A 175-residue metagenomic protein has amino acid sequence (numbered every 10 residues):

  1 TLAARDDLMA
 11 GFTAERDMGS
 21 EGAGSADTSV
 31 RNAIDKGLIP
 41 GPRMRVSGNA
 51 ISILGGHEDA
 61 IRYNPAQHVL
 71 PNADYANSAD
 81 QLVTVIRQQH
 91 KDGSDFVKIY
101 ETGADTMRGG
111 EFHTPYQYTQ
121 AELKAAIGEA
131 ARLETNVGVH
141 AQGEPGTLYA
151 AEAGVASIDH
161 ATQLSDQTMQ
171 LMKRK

Functional and structural regions predicted by a protein language model:
T1, F12, I51-A73: Enzymes and membrane/adaptor proteins characterized by extended Gly/Ser/Thr/Asp/Glu-rich, aromatic-dotted
T1-P40, A73-D95, G128: Alpha-helical scaffold segments that flank or form the walls of functional sites
E15-D17, M44-G48, V97-I99, V137-V139 (+1 more regions): Hydrophobic faces of well-ordered beta-strands that scaffold small-molecule active sites in alpha/beta enzyme cores
G22, G48-S52, G103: Glycine-rich beta-alpha junction loops
R31-D59: Glycine-rich, aromatic-flanked loop segments that form ligand/cofactor-binding clefts across common enzyme folds
P40-N49, V69-N77, D159-T162: Acidic, His- and aromatic-enriched active-site or binding-groove loops in soluble protein domains that engage sugars
L54-G55, Y100-K175: Active-site core of metal-dependent hydrolases
A60-K124: Active-site gating/metal-coordination segments in enzymes
